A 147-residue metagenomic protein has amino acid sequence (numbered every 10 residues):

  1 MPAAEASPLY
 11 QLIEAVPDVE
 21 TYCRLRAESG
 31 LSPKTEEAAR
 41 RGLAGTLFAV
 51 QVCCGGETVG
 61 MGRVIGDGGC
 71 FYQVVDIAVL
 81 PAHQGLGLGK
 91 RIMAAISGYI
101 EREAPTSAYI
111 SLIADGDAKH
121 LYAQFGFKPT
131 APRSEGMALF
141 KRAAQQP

Functional and structural regions predicted by a protein language model:
P2-E37: Short amphipathic alpha-helix that is part of the acyltransferase structural core
R41-Q51, T106-A108: A short helix-loop-beta-strand connector motif used in the catalytic cores of GNAT acetyltransferases and, in some
L47-G62: Conserved beta-hairpin
C70-P81, M137: Conserved acetyl-CoA binding element of GNAT-fold acetyltransferases
H83, G87-A95: Conserved acetyl-CoA pyrophosphate-binding loop and the N-cap/start of the following alpha-helix in GNAT-like
M93, I100-A114: Conserved GNAT acetyl-CoA-binding A-motif
S107, S111-I113, A123, K128-Q146: Conserved catalytic-core motifs of GNAT/GCN5-like acyltransferases
